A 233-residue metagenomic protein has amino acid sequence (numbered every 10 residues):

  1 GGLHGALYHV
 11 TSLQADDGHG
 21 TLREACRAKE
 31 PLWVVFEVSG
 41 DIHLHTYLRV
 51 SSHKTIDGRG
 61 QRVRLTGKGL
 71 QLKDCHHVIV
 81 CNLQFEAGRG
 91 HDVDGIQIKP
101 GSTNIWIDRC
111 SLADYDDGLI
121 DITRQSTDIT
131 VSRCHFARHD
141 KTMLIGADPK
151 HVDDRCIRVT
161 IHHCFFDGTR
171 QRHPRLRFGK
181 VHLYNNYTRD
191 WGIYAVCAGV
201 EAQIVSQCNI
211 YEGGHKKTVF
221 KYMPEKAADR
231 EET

Functional and structural regions predicted by a protein language model:
G1-H9, Q207, G214-T233: Acidic, glycine- and Ser/Thr-rich low-complexity intrinsically disordered tracts in extracellular/secreted proteins
G1-V34: Acidic Gly/Asp/Thr-rich repetitive segments characteristic of extracellular carbohydrate-active and adhesion proteins
S12-L13, E37-S39, R177, N209: Active-site-proximal beta-strand/loop segments in catalytic clefts of secreted hydrolases
Q14-A15, S39-D41, Q61-R62: Acidic glycine-/aspartate-rich tracts in secreted/extracellular proteins
L22-E30, D41-T55, R64-C81, A87-S102 (+1 more regions): Extracellular beta-strand-rich solenoid/capping regions of secreted or surface-exposed proteins that bind or remodel
H53, G58-R59, H76-A87, S102-D116 (+5 more regions): Right-handed parallel beta-helix
D92-Q97, L144-K150: Glycine-rich phosphate-binding "P-loop"
